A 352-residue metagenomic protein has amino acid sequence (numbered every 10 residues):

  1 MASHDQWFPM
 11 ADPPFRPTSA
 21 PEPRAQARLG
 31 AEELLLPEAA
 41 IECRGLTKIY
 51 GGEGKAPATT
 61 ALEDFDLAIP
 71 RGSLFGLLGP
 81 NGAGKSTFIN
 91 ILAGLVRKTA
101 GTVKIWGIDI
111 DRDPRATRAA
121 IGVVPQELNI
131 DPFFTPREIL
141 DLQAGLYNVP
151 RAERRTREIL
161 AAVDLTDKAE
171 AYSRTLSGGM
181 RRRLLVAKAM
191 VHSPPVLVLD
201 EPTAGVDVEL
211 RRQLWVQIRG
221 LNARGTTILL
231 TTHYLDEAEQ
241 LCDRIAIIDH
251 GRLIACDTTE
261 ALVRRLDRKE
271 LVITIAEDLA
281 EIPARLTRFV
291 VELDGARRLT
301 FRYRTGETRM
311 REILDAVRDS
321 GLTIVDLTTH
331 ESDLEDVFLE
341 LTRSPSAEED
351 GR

Functional and structural regions predicted by a protein language model:
P80-G84: Walker A (P-loop) phosphate-binding loop of ABC-type ATPase nucleotide-binding domains
D141, G145-K168: Conserved ABC ATPase "signature" region
Y172-L176: Conserved ABC ATPase signature
S193: Conserved catalytic motifs of ABC-family nucleotide-binding domains
L197-D200: Catalytic Walker B motif of ABC-type/P-loop ATPase nucleotide-binding domains
W215-R304: ABC transporter nucleotide-binding domain
